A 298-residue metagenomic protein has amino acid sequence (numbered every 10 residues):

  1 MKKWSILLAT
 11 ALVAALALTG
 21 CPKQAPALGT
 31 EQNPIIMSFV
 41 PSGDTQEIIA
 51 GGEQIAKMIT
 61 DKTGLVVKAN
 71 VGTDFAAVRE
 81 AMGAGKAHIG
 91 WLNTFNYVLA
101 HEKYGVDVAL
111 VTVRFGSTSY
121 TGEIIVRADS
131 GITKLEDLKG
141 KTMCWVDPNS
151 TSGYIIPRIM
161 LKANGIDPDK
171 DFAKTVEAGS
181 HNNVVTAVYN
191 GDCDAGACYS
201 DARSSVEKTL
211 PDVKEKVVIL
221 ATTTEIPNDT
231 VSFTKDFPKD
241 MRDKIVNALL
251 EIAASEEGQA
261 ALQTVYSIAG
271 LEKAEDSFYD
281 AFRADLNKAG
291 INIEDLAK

Functional and structural regions predicted by a protein language model:
M1-Q32, A297-K298: Short, low-complexity disordered leader/linker segments with a strong preference for bacterial N-terminal type II
T30-T60, I226, S232-F233, F237-K298: An extracytoplasmic/periplasmic, membrane-proximal ligand-sensing/linker region
Q32, M37-K62, G72, F95 (+2 more regions): Bilobed "Venus flytrap"/periplasmic-binding protein-like clamshell domains and structurally analogous long
A76-G90, K103-Y104, E136-K139, S180-D201: Short helices/loops that flank or line small-molecule/ion binding pockets
E80-D137: Acidic, polar ligand-binding/catalytic clefts
G83, H101, G116-S119, E136-D137 (+5 more regions): Extracellular/periplasmic catalytic domains that process cell-envelope and extracellular macromolecules
T94-Y104, K162-A163, A187-N190, D194-E215: A ligand-binding cleft/hinge motif common to bilobed small-molecule-binding domains
D107-S117, D171-K174, K208-E225: Short beta-strand->loop
